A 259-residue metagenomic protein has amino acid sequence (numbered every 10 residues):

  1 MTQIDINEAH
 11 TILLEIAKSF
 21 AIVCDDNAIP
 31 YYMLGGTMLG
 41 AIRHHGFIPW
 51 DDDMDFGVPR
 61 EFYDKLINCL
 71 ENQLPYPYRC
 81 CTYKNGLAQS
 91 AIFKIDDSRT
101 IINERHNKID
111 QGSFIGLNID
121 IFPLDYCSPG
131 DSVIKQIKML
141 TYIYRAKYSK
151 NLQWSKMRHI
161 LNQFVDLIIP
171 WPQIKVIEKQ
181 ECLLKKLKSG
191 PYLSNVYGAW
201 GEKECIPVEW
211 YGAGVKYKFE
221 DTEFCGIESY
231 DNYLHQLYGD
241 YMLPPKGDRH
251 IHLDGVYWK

Functional and structural regions predicted by a protein language model:
M1-D25, I67-S128, N151, R158 (+2 more regions): Conserved catalytic core of two-metal-ion nucleotidyltransferases
A21-M54, V58, Y63, E209 (+1 more regions): Active-site nucleotide-donor binding segment shared across nucleotidyl transfer reactions
F47-I48, F62, R145, V256-W258: Short amphipathic alpha-helical patches
L70, Q136-I137: "Short basic amphipathic alpha-helical interaction patches in structured regions
G130-Q136: A short secondary-structure junction signal
T141-S155: Short, cationic low-complexity segments
